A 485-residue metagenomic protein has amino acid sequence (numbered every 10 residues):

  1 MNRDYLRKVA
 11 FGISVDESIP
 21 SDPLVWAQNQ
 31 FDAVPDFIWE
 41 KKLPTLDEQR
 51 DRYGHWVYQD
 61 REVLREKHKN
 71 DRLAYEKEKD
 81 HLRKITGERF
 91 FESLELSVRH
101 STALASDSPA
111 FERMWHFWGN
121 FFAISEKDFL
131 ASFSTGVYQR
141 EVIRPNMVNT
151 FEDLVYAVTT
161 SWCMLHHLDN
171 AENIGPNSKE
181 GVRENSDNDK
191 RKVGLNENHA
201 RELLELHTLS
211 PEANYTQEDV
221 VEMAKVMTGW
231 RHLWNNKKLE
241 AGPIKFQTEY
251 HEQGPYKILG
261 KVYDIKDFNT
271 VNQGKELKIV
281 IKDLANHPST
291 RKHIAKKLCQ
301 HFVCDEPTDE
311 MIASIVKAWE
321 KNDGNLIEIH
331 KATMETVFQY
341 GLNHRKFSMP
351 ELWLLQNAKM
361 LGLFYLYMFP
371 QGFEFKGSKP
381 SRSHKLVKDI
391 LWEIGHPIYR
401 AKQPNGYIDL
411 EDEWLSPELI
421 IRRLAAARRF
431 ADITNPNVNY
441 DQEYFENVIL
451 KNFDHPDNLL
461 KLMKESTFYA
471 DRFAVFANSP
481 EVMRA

Functional and structural regions predicted by a protein language model:
M1, L6, G87-F90, R191-N198 (+1 more regions): Short, compositionally biased low-complexity segments
M1-S18, L24, Q28-F31, P35 (+3 more regions): Flexible, low-complexity segments enriched for small/polar residues
D4, R52, V57, A74 (+5 more regions): Intrinsically disordered, low-complexity N-terminal regions enriched in serine/proline/glycine with scattered basic
Y5, I13-P145, A171, E184-N185: N-terminal accessory alpha/beta regions
I19-P20, E40-K41, T45, M114 (+18 more regions): General "foldedness" signal
Y75-H81, L96-R99, A131-L366: Active-site substrate-binding loop specific to GH73 endo-beta-N-acetylglucosaminidase modules in bacterial autolysins
